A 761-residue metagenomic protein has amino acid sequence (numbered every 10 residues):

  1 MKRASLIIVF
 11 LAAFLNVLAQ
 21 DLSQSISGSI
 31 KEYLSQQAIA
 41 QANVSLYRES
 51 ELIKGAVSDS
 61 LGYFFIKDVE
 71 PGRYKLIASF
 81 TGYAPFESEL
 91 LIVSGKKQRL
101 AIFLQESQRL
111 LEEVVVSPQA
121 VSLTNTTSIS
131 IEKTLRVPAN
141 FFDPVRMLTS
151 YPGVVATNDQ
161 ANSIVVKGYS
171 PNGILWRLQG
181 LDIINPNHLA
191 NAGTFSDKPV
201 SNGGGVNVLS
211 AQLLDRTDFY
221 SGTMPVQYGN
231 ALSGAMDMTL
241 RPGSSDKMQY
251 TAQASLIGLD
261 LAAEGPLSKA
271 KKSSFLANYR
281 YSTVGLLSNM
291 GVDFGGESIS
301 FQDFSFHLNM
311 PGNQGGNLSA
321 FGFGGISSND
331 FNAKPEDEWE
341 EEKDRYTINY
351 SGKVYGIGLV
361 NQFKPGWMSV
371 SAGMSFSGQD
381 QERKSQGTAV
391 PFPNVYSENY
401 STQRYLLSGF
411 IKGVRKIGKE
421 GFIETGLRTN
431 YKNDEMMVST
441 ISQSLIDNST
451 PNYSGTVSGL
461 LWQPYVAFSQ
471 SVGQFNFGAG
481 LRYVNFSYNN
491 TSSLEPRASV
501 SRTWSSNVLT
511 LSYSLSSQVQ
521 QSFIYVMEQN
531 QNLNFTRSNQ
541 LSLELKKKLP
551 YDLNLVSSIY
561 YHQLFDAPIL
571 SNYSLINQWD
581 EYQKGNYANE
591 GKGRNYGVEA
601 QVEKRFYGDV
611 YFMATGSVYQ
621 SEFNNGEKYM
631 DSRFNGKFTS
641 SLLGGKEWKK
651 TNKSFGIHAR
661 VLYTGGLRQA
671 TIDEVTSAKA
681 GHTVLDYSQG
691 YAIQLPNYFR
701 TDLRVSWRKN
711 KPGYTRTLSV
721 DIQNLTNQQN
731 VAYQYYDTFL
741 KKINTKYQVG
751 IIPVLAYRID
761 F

Functional and structural regions predicted by a protein language model:
K31-S35, A42-S45, E49, S79-Y83 (+4 more regions): Short, acidic, small-residue-rich periplasmic hinge/interaction motif at the N-terminus of Gram-negative outer-membrane
V145-A190: Extracytoplasmic beta-strand/coil segments of soluble accessory domains associated with Gram-negative outer-membrane
N187, S487-Y488, S493, V500-S542 (+3 more regions): Surface-exposed extracellular loop regions of Gram-negative outer-membrane beta-barrel proteins, predominantly
P199-Q249, D260: A beta-strand signature from Gram-negative outer-membrane beta-barrel systems, especially the internal plug domain
S255-Y281, F294-N329, T347-M374, I417-K419 (+2 more regions): Transmembrane beta-barrel wall of Gram-negative outer-membrane proteins
S397-E398, T402, L406-F410, N452-Y465 (+3 more regions): Outer membrane beta-barrel strand-and-loop segments of large Gram-negative receptors, especially TonB-dependent
S471-N476, Y561, Y582, N586-R668: Gram-negative outer-membrane beta-barrel transporters
D566, F612, L662-H682, Y698-D702 (+1 more regions): C-terminal beta-signal and adjacent terminal beta-strands/loops of Gram-negative outer-membrane beta-barrel proteins
